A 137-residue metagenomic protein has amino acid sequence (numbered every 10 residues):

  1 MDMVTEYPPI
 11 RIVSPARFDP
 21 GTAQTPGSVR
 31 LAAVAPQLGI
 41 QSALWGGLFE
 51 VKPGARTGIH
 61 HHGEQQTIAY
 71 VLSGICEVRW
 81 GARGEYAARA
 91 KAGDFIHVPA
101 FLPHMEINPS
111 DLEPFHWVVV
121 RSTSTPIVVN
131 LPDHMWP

Functional and structural regions predicted by a protein language model:
M1-A43, G58, N130-P137: A short, N-terminal "cap"/entry segment at the start of jelly-roll beta-barrel domains of the cupin/DSBH fold
P36, T57-G63, W80, A87-R89 (+1 more regions): Short histidine-centered beta-strand/loop micro-motifs that create catalytic or ligand/metal-coordination sites
L38-S42, V51-A55, S73-E77, T125-P126: Short, charged/polar surface micro-motifs in flexible loops or helix N-caps
G47-G63, A100: Conserved short histidine dyad/triad with adjacent acidic residue
F49, A69, I96: Conserved GNAT-family N-acetyltransferase fold
E64-A92: A short beta-strand-loop-beta hairpin characteristic of the jelly-roll/cupin
R89-A92, A100-I127: Ligand-binding loop in jelly-roll beta-barrel domains
